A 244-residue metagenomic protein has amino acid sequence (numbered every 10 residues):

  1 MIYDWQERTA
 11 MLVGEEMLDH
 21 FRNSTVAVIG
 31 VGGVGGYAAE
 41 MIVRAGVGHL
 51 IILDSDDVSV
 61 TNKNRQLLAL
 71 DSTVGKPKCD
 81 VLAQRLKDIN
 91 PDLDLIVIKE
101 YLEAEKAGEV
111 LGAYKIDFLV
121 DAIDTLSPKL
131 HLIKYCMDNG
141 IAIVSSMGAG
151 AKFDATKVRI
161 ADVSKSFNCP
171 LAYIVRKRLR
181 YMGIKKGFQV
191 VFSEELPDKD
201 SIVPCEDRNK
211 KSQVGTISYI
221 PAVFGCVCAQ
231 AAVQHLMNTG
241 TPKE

Functional and structural regions predicted by a protein language model:
M1-A27: N-terminal charged helix/coil linker that caps or initiates catalytic domains
I2, G112-D117, T125-P128, D138-N139 (+4 more regions): Glycine-rich phosphate/adenylate-binding loop
V28-G30, L53: Conserved N-terminal Rossmann-fold NAD(P)-binding element of oxidoreductases
V34-G35: Hydrophobic/small residue at the entry helix of a nucleotide-binding pocket
V47, I52-N90: Glycine-rich phosphate-binding loop and adjoining beta1-alpha1-beta2 segment of Rossmann-like nucleotide-binding folds
K99-A107: Conserved SAM/SAH-binding loop
